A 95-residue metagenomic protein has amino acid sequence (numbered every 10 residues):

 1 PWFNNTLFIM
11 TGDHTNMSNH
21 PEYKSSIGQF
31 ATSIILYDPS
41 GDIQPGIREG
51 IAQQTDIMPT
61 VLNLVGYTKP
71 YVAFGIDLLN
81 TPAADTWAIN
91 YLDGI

Functional and structural regions predicted by a protein language model:
P1-I95: Solvent-exposed soluble domains appended to multi-pass membrane proteins
